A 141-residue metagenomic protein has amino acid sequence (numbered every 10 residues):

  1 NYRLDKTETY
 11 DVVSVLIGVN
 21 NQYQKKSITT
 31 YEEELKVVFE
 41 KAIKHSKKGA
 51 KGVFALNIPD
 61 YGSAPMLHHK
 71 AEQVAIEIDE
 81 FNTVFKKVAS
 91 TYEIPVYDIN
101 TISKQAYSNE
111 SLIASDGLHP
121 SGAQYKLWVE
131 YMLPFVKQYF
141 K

Functional and structural regions predicted by a protein language model:
Y2-K141: Alpha-helical cap/lid subdomain in secreted, periplasmic, or secretory-pathway luminal O-acyl-processing enzymes
